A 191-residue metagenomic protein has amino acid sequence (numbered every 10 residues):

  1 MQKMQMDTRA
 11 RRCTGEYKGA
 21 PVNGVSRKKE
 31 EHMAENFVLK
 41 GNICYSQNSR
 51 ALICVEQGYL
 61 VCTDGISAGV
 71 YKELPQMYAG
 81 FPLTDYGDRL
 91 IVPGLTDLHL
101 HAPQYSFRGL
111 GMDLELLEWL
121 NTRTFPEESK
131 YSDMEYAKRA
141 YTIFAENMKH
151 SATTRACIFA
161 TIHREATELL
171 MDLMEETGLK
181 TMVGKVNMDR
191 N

Functional and structural regions predicted by a protein language model:
M1-M6: Methionine residue identity
N23-Y78, L90: N-terminal metal-binding scaffold of metallo-dependent hydrolase/deaminase domains
A34-G41, Q76-W119, T142, K149-H150: Replace "His-x-His-based motif
T96-L98, A156-I158, T181-K185: Hydrophobic faces of well-ordered beta-strands that scaffold small-molecule active sites in alpha/beta enzyme cores
R108-L179: Alpha-helical scaffold segments that flank or form the walls of functional sites
T161, V186-R190: Active-site beta-loop-alpha junctions enriched in small/polar residues
